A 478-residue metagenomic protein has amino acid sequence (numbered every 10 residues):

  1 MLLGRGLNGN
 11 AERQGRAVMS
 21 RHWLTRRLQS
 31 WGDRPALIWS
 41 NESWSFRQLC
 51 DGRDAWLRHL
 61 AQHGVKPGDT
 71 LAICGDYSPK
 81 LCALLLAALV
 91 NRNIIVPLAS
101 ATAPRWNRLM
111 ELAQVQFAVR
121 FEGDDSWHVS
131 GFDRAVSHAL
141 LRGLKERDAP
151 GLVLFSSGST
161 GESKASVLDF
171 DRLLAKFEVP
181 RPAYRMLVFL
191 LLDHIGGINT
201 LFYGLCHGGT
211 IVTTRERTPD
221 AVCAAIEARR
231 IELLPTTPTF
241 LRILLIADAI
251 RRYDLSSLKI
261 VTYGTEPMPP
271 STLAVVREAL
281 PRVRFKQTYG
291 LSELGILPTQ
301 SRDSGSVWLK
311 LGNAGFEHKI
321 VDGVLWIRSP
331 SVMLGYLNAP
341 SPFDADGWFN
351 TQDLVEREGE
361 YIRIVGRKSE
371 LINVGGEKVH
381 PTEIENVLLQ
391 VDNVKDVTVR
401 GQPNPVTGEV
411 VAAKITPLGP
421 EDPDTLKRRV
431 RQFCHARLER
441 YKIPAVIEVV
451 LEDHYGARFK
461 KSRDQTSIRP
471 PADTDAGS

Functional and structural regions predicted by a protein language model:
T25, D33-G64, A72, N107 (+1 more regions): Conserved AMP-binding/adenylate-forming core of the ANL superfamily
S45-R47, G143, D148-E178: Conserved AMP-binding A3 loop
R58-A101, L191, K378, P417: Conserved AMP-binding/adenylate-forming
I73, L234, S329, Q352-K442 (+1 more regions): AMP-binding/adenylate-forming catalytic core of the ANL superfamily
L174-R185, D193-L233: Conserved AMP-binding/adenylation subdomain of ANL enzymes
L233, A247-G305: Gly/Ser/Thr-rich phosphate-binding loop
K319-D346, E377-V379: Conserved ATP/PPi-binding loop(s) of AMP-dependent carboxylate-activating enzymes
L438, P444, V450-S478: Flexible lysine-rich "adenylation lid" loop at the C-terminal edge of ANL adenylation domains
